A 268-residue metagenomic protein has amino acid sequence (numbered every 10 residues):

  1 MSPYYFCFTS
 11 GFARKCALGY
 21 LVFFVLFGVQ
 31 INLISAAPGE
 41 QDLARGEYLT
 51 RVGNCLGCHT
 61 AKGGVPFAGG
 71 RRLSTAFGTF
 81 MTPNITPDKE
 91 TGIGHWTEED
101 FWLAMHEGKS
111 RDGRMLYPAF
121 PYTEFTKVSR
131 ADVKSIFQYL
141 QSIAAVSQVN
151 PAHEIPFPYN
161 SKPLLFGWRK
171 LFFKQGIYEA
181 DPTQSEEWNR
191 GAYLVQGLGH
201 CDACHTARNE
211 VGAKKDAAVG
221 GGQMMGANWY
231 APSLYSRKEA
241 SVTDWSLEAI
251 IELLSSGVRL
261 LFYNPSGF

Functional and structural regions predicted by a protein language model:
M1-R14: N-terminal secretory signal peptides that target proteins for export/translocation
C16-Q30: Bacterial N-terminal signal peptides
I34-R51, G167-Q196: Electrostatic cytochrome c docking/interface patches
A44-E47, V52, T60, G64-T91 (+3 more regions): Sequence context of c-type cytochrome heme-c attachment sites
G46, V52-K62, F101, I136 (+2 more regions): The canonical Cys-X-X-Cys-His
S74-L103, T123-V133, A218-L260: Electron-transfer interface patches adjacent to heme c in soluble/periplasmic c-type cytochromes and di-/multiheme
H95-D100, S110-P118, V211-A213, D244-A249 (+1 more regions): Extended intrinsically disordered, low-complexity coil regions enriched in Ser, Thr, Gly, Ala and often Pro
S147-F166: Extended, well-folded interaction surfaces typified by the phenylalanyl-tRNA synthetase beta subunit core
